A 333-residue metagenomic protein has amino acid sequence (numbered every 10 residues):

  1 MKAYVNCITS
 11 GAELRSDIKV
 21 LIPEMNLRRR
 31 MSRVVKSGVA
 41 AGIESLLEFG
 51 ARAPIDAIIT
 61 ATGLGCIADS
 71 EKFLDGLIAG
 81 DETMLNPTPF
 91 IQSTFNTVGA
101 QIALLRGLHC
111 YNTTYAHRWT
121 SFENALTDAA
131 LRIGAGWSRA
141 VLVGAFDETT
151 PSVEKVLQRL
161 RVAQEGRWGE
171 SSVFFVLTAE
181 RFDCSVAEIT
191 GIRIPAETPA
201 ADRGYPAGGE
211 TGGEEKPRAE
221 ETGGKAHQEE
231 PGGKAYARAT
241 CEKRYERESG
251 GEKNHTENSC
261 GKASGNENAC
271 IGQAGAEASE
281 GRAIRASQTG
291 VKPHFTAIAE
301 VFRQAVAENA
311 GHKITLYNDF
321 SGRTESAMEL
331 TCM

Functional and structural regions predicted by a protein language model:
M1-Y111, A116, T120-E123, L131-A135 (+3 more regions): Conserved "HGTGT" condensation-loop signature of ketosynthase/thiolase-family condensing enzymes that catalyze
D128: Internal active-site segments that recognize and position negatively charged phosphoryl groups and nucleotide moieties
